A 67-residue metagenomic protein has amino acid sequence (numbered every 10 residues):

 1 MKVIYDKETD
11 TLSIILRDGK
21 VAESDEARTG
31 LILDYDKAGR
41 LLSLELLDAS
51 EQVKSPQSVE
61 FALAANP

Functional and structural regions predicted by a protein language model:
M1-P67: Small, basic N-terminal interaction modules of short regulatory proteins
